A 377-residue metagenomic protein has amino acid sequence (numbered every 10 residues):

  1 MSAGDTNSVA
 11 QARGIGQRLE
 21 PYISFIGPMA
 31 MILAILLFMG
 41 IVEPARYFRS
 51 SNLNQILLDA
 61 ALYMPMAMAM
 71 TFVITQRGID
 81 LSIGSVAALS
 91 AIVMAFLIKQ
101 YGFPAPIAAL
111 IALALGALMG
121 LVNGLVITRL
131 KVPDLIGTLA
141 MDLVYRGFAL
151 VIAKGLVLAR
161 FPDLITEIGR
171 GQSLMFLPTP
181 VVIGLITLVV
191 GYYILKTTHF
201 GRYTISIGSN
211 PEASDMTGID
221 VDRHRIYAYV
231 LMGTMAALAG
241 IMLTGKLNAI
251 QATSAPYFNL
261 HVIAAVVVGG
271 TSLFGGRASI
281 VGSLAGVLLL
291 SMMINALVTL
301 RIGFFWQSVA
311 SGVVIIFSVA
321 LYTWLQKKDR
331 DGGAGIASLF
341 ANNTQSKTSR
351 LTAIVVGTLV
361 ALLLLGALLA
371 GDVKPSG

Functional and structural regions predicted by a protein language model:
M1-L37, M216, D220-R223, L297-S376: Cytosolic-side transmembrane-helix boundaries in multi-pass membrane proteins
G14-E20, I74-I79, I98-Q100, A117-A159 (+4 more regions): Short loop segments and helix-boundary regions at transmembrane helix junctions of multi-pass inner-membrane proteins
F25-A30, I56, M64, S85-L89 (+7 more regions): Hydrophobic alpha-helical transmembrane segments
M31-F48, Q76, L150-A153, Y192-H199 (+2 more regions): Structural signal for alpha-helical transmembrane segments and their membrane-water exit/capping regions in multi-pass
A34-I41, R46-Y101, L125-V132, V266-I280 (+1 more regions): Single transmembrane alpha-helix segments in multi-pass membrane proteins
F103-A112, A117-N123, I127, L174-Q251: Helix-loop-helix "hairpin" substructures at the membrane interface of multi-pass membrane proteins
D134-T198, H224-Y227, K246-A255, R330-T348 (+1 more regions): Transmembrane helix-bundle core of multi-pass membrane transporters and related energy-transducing complexes
A236, K246-G312: Transmembrane alpha-helical segments in multi-pass inner-membrane proteins
